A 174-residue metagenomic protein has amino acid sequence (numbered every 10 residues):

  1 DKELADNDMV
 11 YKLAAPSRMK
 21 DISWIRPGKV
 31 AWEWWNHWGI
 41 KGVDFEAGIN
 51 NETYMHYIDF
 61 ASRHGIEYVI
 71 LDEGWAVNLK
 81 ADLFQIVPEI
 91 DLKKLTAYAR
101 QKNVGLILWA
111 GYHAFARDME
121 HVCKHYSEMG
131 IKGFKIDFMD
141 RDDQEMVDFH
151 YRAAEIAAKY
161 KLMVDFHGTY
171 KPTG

Functional and structural regions predicted by a protein language model:
D1-Q101: Conserved structural scaffold segments of CAZyme catalytic domains across common CAZy folds
E73-G174: Aromatic- and carboxylate-enriched substrate-binding clefts and catalytic-loop regions of carbohydrate-active enzymes
